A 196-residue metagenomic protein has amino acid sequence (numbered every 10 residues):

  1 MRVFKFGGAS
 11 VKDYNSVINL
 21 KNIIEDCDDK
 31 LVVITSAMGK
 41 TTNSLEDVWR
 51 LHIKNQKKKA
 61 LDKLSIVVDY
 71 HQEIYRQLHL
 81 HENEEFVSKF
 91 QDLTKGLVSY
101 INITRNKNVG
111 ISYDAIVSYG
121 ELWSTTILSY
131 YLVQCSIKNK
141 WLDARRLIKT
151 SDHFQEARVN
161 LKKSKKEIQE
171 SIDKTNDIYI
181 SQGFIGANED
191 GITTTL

Functional and structural regions predicted by a protein language model:
M1-L196: Nucleotide/pyrophosphate-binding catalytic subdomain
